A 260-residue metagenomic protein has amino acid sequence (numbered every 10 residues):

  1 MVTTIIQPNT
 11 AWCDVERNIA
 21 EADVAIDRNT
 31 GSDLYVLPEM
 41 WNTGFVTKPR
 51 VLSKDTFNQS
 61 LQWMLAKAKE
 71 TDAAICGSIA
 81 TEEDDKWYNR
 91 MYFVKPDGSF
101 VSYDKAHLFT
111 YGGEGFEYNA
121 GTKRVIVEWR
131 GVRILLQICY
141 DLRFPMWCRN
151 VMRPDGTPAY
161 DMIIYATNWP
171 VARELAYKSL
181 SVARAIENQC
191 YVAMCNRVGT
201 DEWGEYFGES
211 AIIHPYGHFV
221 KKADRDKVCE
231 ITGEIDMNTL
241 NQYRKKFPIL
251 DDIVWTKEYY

Functional and structural regions predicted by a protein language model:
M1-I5: Extreme N-terminal starter segment of soluble prokaryotic enzymes
Q7-C13: Short polar catalytic/cofactor-binding loops
V15, V24-P96, V101-S102, V171-C190: Cys-nucleophile CN-hydrolase/nitrilase-fold catalytic domain and related Cys-dependent amidase chemistry that acts on
Q59-C76, L142-C229: CN hydrolase (nitrilase-like) catalytic-core segments centered on the catalytic cysteine and neighboring Lys/Glu
G77-I79, R90-F93, V125, M194 (+2 more regions): Short beta-strand scaffold segments in enzyme catalytic cores
E82-P158, A172-S179, Q242-I249, Y259-Y260: Active-site catalytic loop in hydrolytic enzyme cores
F207-Y260: Long hydrophobic alpha-helical segments typical of transmembrane helices together with their membrane-interfacial
